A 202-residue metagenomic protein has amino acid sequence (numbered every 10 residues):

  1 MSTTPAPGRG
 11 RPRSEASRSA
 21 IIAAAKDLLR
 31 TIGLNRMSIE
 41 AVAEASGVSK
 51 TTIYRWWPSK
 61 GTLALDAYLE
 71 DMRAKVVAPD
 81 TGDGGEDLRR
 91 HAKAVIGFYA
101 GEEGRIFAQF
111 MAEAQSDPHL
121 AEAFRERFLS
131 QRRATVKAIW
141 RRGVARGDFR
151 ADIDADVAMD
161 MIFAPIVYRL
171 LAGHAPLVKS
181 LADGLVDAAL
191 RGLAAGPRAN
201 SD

Functional and structural regions predicted by a protein language model:
M1-G47, T62: Basic, helix-initiating cap at the start of DNA-binding domains
M1-P7, R90, G97, S130 (+3 more regions): C-terminal peripheral helix-coil segments that are non-catalytic and often amphipathic
I21, R36, S59-A64, A74-K75 (+1 more regions): Short amphipathic alpha-helical segment with a characteristic S/N-K-E followed by hydrophobic residues
S46-W57: Short hydrophobic/aromatic patch on the recognition helix
W56-W57, F124, F128, F163 (+1 more regions): Tryptophan-centric aromatic hotspots in well-structured domains and transmembrane helices
V76-R105: Hydrophobic alpha-helical connector segments
K93-Y99, F107-S116, A188-L193: Helix-loop "lid/cap" segments that line or gate small-molecule binding pockets
G97-R105, Q109, H119-A145, V157: Amphipathic alpha-helical packing segments from all-alpha helical-bundle domains
